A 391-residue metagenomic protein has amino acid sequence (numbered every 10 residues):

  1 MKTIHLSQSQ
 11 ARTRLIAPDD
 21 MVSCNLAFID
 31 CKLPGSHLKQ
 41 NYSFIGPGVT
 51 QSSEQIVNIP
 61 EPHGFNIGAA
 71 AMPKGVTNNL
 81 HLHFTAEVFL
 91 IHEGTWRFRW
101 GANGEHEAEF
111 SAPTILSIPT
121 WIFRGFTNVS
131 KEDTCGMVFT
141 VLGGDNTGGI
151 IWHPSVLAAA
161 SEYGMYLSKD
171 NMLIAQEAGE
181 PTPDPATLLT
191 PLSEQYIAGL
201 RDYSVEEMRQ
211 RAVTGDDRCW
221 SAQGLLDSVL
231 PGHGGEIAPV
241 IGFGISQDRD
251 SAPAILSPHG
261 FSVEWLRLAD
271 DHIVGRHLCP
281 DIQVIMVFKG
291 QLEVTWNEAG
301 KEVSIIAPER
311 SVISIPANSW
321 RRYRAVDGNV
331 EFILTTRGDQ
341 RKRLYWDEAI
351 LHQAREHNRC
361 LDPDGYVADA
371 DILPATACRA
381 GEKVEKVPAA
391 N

Functional and structural regions predicted by a protein language model:
M1-H63, L167-H259, P363-N391: A short, N-terminal "cap"/entry segment at the start of jelly-roll beta-barrel domains of the cupin/DSBH fold
P47-Q55, N66-H83, I245-S251, S262-C279 (+1 more regions): Conserved short histidine dyad/triad with adjacent acidic residue
Q55-P60, N78-H83, W100, E107-E109 (+6 more regions): Short histidine-centered beta-strand/loop micro-motifs that create catalytic or ligand/metal-coordination sites
G68, V76, F98-W100, A108 (+4 more regions): Ligand-binding pocket scaffold of soluble enzyme catalytic domains
P73-K74, F84-R97, G101, A269-H272 (+1 more regions): Glycine- and acidic-residue-biased ligand/ion/polar-headgroup-sensing regions
A86, L90, A102-P119, E298-A317: Short acidic-glycine-tyrosine-enriched beta hairpin
S111-A112, T120-G149, I306-S311, A317-R343: Ligand-binding loop in jelly-roll beta-barrel domains
